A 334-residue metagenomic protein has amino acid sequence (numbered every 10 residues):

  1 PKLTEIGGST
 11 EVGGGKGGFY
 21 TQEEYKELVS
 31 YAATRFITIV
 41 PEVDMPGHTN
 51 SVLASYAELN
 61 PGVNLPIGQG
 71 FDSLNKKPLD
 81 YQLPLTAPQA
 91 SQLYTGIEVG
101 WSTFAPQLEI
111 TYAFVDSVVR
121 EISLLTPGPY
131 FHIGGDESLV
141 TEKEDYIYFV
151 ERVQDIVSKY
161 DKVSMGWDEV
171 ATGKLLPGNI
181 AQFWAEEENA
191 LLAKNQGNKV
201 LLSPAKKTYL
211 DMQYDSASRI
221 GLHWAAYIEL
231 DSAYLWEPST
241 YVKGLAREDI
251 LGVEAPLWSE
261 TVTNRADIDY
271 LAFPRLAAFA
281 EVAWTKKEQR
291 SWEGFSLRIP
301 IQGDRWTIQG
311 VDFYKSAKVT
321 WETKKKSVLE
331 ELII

Functional and structural regions predicted by a protein language model:
P1-T34, T49-P106: Aromatic- and acidic-residue-enriched carbohydrate-binding clefts of CAZyme catalytic domains
E27, L108, Y112-I334: Substrate-binding groove of N-acetylhexosamine-processing glycoside hydrolases
V43-S51, E137: Short, solvent-exposed turn/loop segments enriched in Gly/Ser/Thr/Pro and often Arg
